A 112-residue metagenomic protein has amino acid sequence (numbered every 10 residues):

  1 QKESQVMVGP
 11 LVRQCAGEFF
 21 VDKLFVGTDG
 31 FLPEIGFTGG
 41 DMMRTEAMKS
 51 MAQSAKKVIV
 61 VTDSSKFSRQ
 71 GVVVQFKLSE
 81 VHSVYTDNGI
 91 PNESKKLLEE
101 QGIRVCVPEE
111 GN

Functional and structural regions predicted by a protein language model:
Q1-N112: Conserved phosphate- and dinucleotide-binding cores of soluble alpha/beta proteins, encompassing both enzyme active
